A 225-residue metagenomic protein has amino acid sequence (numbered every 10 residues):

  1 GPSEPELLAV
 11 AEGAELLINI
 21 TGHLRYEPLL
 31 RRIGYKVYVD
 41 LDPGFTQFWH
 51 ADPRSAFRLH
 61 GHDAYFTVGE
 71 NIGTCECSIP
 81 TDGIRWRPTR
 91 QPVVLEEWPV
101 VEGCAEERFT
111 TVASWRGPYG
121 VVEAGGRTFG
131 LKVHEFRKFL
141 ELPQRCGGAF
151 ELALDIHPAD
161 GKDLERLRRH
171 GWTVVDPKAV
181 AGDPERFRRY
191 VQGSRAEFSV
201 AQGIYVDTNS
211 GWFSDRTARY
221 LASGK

Functional and structural regions predicted by a protein language model:
G1-E76, K178-Y190, V206-T208: Extended catalytic core of nucleotide-activated donor transferases of GT-like folds
R32-I33, G61, D82, H170 (+1 more regions): Short, structured coil segments at secondary-structure junctions
G34, D63, G148-F150, K225: A structural micro-motif
E76-A196, Q202-S210, S214-T217: Conserved catalytic-core segment of nucleotide-activated headgroup transferases in glycan assembly
R195, G224-K225: A short alpha->beta transition loop at the rim of the catalytic pocket in nucleotide-sugar-dependent
